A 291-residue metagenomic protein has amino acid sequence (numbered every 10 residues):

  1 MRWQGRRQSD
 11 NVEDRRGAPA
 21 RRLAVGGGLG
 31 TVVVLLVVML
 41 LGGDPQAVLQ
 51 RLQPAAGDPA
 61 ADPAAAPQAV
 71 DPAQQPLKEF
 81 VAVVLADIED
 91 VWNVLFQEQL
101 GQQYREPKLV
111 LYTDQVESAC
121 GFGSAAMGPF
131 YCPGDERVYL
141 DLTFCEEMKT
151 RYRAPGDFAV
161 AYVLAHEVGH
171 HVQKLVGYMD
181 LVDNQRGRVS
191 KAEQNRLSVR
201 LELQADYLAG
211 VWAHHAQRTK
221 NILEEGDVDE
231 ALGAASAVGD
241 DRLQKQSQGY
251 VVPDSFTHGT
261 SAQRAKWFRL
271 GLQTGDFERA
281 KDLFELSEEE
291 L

Functional and structural regions predicted by a protein language model:
M1-V70: Long amphipathic alpha-helical segments used for membrane anchoring, targeting, substrate engagement, or oligomerization
L36, W92, L140, A159-L175 (+2 more regions): Active-site recognition of the HExxH zinc-binding catalytic motif
M39, G43-G121: A metal-dependent hydrolase signature that marks the N-terminal structural subdomain at the beginning of catalytic folds
Q75, E79-Y104, N195-R196, R200-Q244: Short helix/loop segments within enzyme catalytic domains that coordinate or immediately flank catalytic cofactors
Q115-D141: Catalytic zinc-binding patch centered on the HExxH motif and its immediate surroundings that defines zinc-dependent
F144-V163, E193-V199: Short pre-active-site segment immediately N-terminal to the catalytic Zn-binding motif
V168-D183, A216-Q217: Catalytic Zn2+-binding segment of zinc metalloproteases
S236-L291: Pan-zinc metallopeptidase signature
